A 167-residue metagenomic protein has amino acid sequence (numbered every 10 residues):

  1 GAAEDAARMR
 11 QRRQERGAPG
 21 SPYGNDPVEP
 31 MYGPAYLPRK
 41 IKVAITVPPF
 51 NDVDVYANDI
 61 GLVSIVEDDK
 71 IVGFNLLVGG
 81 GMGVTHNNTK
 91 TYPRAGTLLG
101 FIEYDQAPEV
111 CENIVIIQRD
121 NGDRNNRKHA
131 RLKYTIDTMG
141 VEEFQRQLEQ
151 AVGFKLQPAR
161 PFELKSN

Functional and structural regions predicted by a protein language model:
G1-N167: Peripheral terminal and linker regions in Fe-S/redox and tRNA-modifying enzymes
